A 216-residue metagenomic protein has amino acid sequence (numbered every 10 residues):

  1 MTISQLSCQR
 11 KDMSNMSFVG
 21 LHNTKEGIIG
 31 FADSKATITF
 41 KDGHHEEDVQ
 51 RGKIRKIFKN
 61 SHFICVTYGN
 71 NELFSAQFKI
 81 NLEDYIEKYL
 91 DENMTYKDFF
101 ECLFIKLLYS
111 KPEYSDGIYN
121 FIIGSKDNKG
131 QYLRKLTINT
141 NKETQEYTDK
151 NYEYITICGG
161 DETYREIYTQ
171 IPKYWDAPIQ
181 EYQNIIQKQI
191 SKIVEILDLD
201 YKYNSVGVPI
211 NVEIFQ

Functional and structural regions predicted by a protein language model:
I3, R10-Y114, K142-F215: Conserved short S/T/G-enriched processing/targeting/catalytic segments and their helical context
Q5-C8, K126: Compositionally biased regions
N71-E72, D127-K129: Gly/Ser/Thr-rich loops at beta-strand to alpha-helix junctions that form or flank small-molecule/cofactor-binding
S110-N120, K129: C-terminal catalytic or substrate-handling cores of phosphate/nucleotide- and metal-cofactor-dependent proteins acting
I122-N128, E213-F215: Short hydrophobic alpha-helical segments used for membrane anchoring or interfacial signaling
G130-R134: Structural motif
